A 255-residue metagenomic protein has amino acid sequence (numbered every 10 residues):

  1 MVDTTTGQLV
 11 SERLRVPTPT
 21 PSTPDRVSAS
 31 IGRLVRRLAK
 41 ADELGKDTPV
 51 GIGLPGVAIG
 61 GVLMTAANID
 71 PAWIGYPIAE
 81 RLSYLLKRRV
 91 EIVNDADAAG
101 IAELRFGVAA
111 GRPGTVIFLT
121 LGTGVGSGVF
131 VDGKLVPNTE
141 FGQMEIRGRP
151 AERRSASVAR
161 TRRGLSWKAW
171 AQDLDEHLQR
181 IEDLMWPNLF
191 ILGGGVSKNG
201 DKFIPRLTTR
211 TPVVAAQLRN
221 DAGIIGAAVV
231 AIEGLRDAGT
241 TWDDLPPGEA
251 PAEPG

Functional and structural regions predicted by a protein language model:
M1-P49, A58-V62, E80-V90, A102-F118 (+1 more regions): ATP-binding/phosphotransfer module of carbohydrate and carboxylate kinases, centering on a glycine-rich
P55: Conserved NAD(P)H cofactor-binding loop of Rossmann-fold oxidoreductase domains
L63-G75: A charged helix-plus-loop insertion that forms the helical arch/lid used to bind and gate nucleic-acid substrates
N68-I69, N94, N220: Asparagine-centered polar/low-complexity signal
D95, G122, A227: Active-site glycine-centered loops adjacent to acidic/histidine catalytic or metal-binding residues that shape
A96-G100: Active-site-adjacent loop/helix segments that line or gate small-molecule/cofactor pockets in enzymes
G126: Conserved beta-strand and immediately adjacent loop positions that scaffold enzyme active sites
